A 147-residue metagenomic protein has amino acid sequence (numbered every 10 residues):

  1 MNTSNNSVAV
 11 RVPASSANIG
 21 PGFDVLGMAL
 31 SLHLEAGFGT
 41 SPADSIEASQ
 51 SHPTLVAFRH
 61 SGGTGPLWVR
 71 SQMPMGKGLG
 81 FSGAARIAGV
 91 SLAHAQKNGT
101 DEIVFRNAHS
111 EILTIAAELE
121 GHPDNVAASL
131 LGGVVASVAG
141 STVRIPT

Functional and structural regions predicted by a protein language model:
M1-K77, A95, G99-N107: ATP-binding N-lobe of GHMP and related small-molecule kinases
S51-L55, R86, A128: A general structural signal for well-ordered alpha-helical segments in protein cores
L55, I87-H94, L113, A117: Predominant activation on well-ordered alpha-helical scaffold segments within soluble catalytic domains
S61-G62, A93-K97, A116, E120-P123: Structural signal for hydrophobic packing residues in well-ordered secondary-structure cores of soluble enzyme domains
Q72-A84, D124: Gly/Ser-rich catalytic serine loop of serine hydrolases
L79-F105, L130-V135: DPxDG-like acidic metal-binding loop motif
V104-T147: ATP-dependent small-molecule kinase catalytic core of the GHMP/sugar-kinase superfamily and closely related
